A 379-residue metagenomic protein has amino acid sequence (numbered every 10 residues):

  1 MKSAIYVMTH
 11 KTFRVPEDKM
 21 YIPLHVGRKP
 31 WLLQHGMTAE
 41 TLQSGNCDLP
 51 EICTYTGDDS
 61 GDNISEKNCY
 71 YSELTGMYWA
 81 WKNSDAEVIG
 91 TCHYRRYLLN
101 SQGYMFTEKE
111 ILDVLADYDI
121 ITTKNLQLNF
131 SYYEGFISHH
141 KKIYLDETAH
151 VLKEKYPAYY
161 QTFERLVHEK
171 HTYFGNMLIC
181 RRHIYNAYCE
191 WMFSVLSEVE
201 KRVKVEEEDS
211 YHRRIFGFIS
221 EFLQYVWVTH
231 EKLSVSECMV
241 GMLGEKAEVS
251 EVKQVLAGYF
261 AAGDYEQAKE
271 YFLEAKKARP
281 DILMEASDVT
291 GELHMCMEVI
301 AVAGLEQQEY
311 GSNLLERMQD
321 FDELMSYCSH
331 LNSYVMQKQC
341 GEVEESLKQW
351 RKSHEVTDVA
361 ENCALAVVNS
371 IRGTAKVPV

Functional and structural regions predicted by a protein language model:
M1-V379: ER/Golgi luminal nucleotide-sugar-dependent glycosyltransferases, focusing on the catalytic module
